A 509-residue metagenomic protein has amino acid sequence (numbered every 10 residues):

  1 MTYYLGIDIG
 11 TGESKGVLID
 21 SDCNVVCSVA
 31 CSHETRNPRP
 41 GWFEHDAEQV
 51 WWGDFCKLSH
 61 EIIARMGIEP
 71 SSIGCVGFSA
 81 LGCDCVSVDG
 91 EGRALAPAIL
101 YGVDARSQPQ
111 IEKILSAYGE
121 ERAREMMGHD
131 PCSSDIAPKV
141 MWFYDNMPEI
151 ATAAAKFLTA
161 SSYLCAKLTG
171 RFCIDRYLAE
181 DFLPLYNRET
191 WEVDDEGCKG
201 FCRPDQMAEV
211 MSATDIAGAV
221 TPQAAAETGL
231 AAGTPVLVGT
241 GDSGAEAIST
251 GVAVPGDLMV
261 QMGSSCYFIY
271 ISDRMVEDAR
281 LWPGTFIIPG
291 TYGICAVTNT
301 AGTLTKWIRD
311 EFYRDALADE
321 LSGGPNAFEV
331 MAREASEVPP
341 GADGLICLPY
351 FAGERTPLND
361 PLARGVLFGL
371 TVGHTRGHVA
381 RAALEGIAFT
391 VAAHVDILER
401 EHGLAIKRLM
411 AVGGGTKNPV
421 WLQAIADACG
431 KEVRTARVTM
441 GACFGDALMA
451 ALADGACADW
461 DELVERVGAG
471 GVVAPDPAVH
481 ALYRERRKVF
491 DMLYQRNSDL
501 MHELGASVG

Functional and structural regions predicted by a protein language model:
M1-P97, K113, E125, A225-A226 (+5 more regions): N-terminal glycine/serine-rich phosphate-binding loop of ATP-dependent small-molecule kinases, especially carbohydrate
L5-G6, L115-G128, P138-C173, L183-F201 (+2 more regions): Active-site core segments that coordinate phosphate-bearing ligands/cofactors across diverse enzyme families
C27-C31, A208, G471: Structural signal for short hydrophobic segments within the conserved structured cores of catalytic domains across
W42, W51-W52, G102, W142 (+2 more regions): Signature tryptophan residues that serve as conserved aromatic anchors
R65-G102, D130-S134, S161, C165-Y186 (+1 more regions): Short beta-strand-loop/turn "lid" adjacent to the catalytic site in phosphate-handling enzymes
I73, D205-M207, I406: Core-facing hydrophobic residues within beta-strands of well-ordered domains
L100-A117, A447-L448: Short alpha-helix plus adjacent loop in nuclease-associated cores
